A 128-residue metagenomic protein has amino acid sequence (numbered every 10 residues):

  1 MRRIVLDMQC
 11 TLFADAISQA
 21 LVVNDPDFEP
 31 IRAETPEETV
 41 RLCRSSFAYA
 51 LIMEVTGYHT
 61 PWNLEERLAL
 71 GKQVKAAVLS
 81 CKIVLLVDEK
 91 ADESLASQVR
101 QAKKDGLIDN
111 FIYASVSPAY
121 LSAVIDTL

Functional and structural regions predicted by a protein language model:
M1-S18, V116-L128: Non-catalytic signal-transmission and effector/linker regions of two-component phosphorelay proteins
T11-A33: Two-component/phosphorelay signaling modules centered on CheY-like receiver
I17-L21, A69-L70, L95-K104: Short, aromatic/basic amphipathic alpha-helical patches
E34-A50, T60: Acidic, metal-coordinating helix/loop segments flanking the phosphotransfer/catalytic sites of two-component signaling
R44-S46, Q73-S80: Conserved phosphotransfer cores of two-component systems
L51, I83, N110-F111: Two-component signal transduction core modules
L51-A76, K90, S94-Q98: Conserved phosphotransfer microenvironments
V87-L128: Output/docking surface of receiver
